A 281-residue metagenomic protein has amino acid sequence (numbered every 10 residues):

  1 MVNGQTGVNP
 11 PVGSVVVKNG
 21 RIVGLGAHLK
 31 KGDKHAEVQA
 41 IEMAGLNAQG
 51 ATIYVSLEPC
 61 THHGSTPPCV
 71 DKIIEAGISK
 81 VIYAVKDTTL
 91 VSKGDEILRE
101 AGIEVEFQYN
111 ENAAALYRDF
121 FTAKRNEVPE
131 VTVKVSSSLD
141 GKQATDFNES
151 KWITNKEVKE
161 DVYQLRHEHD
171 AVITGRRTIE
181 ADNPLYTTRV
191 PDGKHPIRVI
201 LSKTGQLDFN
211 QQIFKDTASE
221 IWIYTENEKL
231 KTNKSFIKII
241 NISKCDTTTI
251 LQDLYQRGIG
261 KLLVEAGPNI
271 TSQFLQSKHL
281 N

Functional and structural regions predicted by a protein language model:
M1-G7, A123: Short, basic/aromatic recognition patches
V8-P11, E130-V131: Short, small/polar residue-rich loop motifs at catalytic or cofactor-binding pockets
P11-G20, V135-S136: Short beta-strand scaffold segments in enzyme catalytic cores
V16-N112, T217, Q273-L275: Zn2+-dependent cytidine deaminase-like catalytic core
E37, S65-C69, V91, E157-V158 (+2 more regions): Amphipathic coiled-coil/heptad-repeat helices and related helical stalk/stem segments that mediate oligomerization
F107-K124: Short, structured interface segments
T122-A123, V128, T132-K261, N269-S272: Active-site ligand-binding patch in enzyme domains
